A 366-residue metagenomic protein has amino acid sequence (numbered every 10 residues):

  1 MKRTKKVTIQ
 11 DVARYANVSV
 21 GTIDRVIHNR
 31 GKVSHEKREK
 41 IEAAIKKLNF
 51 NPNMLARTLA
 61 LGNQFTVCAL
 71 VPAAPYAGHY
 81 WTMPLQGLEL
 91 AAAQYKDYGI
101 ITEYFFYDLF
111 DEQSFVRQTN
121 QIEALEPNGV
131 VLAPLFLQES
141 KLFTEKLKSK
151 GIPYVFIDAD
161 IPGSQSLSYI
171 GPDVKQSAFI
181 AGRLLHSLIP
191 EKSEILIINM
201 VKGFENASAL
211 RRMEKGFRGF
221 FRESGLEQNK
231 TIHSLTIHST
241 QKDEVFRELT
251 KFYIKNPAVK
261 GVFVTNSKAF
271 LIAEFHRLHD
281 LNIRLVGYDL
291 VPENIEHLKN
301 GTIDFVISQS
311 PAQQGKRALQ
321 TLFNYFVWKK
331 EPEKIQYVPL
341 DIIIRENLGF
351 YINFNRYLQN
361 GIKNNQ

Functional and structural regions predicted by a protein language model:
M1-N63: N-terminal helix-turn-helix DNA-binding module of bacterial transcription factors
K2, A44, E205-N206, F221 (+1 more regions): Hinge/cleft segment of the Venus flytrap/periplasmic-binding protein
N53-S114: Amphipathic helical "hinge" segments at domain boundaries
A73-W81, E103-S114, G171-F179, N199-G219 (+4 more regions): Hinge/beta->alpha junction and helix N-cap segments in small-molecule ligand-binding domains
R117, G129-K148, H233-E293: Hydrophobic alpha-helical
G129, G151-V155, S168, E194 (+1 more regions): Proline-centered loop/turn at the N-terminus of a beta-strand
F136-Q176, V291-K299, I303: Flexible loop/hinge segments that line or gate small-molecule binding clefts
Y169-I195, V245-F246, S310-V327: Hydrophobic alpha-helical segments within soluble ligand-binding/sensing domains
